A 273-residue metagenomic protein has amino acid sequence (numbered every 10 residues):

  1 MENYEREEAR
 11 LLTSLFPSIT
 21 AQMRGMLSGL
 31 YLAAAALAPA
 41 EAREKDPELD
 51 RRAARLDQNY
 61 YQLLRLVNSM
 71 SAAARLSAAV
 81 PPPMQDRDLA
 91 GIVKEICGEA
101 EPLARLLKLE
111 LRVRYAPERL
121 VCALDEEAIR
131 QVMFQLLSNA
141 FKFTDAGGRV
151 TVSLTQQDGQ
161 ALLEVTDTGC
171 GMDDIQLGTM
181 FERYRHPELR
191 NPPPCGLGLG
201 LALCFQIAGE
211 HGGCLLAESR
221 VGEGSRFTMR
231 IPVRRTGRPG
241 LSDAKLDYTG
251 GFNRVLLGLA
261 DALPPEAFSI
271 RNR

Functional and structural regions predicted by a protein language model:
E48, S77-R87, G91-I92, A123: Short flexible loop/turn segments at helix-to-beta-strand junctions within the C-terminal catalytic HATPase_c
Q58-L63: Short alpha-helical segment of the dimerization/phosphotransfer core of two-component systems
Q85-D86, R105, E110-L120: Conserved catalytic submotifs in the C-terminal HATPase_c
A140-F141: Short helix-loop "hinge" at the ATP-lid/N-box region of the Bergerat-fold HATPase_c
M172-Y184: Short conserved segment of the HATPase_c
G200-C204: Short alpha-helical Gxxx[C/S/T] motif in the catalytic ATP-binding
